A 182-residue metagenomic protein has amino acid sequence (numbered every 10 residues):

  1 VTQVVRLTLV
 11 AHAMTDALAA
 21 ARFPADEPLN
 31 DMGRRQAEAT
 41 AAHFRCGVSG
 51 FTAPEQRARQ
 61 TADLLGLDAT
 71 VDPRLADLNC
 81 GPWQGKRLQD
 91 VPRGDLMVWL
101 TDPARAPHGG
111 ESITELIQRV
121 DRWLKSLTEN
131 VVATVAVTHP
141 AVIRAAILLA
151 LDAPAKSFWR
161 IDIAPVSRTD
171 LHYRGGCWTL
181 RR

Functional and structural regions predicted by a protein language model:
V1-R6, L78-D90, E129, L148-R182: Acidic, low-complexity terminal tails and accessory targeting/binding regions of phosphate-metabolizing enzymes
T2-D68: Active-site-proximal alpha-helix that buttresses catalytic centers in soluble enzyme cores
L7, V48, N130-A141: Generic beta-sheet signal
T15, V142-I143: Short active-site segment of divalent metal-dependent hydrolases/proteases that encodes the spacing between
P28-N30, D68-R74, P154-D162: Short hydrophobic/aromatic-enriched beta-strand-loop microsegments
E38-A42, I117, D121-T128, I147: Generic structural signal for well-ordered alpha-helical scaffold segments
T52-A53, Q118, V137-T138: Short beta-strand scaffold positions
L65-D121, H172: Phosphate-handling substructures
